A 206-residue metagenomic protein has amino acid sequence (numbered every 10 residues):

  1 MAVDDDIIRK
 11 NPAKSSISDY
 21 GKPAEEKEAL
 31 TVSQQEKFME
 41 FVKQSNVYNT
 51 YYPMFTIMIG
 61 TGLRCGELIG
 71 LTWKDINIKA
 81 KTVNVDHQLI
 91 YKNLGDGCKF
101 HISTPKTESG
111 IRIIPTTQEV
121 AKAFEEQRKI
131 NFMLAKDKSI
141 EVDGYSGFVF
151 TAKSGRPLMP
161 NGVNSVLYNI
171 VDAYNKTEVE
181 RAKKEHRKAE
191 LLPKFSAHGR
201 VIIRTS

Functional and structural regions predicted by a protein language model:
D6, L94-G97, G155: Detector for glycine-centered tight turns/loop "hinges" at secondary-structure junctions
I8-L71, I78-K79, S109-I111, V142-G144: Basic, Lys/Arg- and aromatic-enriched nucleic-acid-binding interface segment
S18, Q34, L71-M133, S139 (+1 more regions): Conserved tyrosine-mediated DNA breakage-rejoining catalytic core shared by Y-recombinases
G21-K22, A29, L89-Y91, R200-I202: Catalytic-site neighborhood detector that most strongly recognizes the C-terminal catalytic loop/helix of tyrosine
E40-Y51, T61, I114, I130-I140 (+3 more regions): Short, basic (Lys/Arg/His-rich) helix/loop patches that form interaction surfaces in the mid-to-C-terminal regions
T56, N84-D86, V149-A152: Short beta-strand segments
